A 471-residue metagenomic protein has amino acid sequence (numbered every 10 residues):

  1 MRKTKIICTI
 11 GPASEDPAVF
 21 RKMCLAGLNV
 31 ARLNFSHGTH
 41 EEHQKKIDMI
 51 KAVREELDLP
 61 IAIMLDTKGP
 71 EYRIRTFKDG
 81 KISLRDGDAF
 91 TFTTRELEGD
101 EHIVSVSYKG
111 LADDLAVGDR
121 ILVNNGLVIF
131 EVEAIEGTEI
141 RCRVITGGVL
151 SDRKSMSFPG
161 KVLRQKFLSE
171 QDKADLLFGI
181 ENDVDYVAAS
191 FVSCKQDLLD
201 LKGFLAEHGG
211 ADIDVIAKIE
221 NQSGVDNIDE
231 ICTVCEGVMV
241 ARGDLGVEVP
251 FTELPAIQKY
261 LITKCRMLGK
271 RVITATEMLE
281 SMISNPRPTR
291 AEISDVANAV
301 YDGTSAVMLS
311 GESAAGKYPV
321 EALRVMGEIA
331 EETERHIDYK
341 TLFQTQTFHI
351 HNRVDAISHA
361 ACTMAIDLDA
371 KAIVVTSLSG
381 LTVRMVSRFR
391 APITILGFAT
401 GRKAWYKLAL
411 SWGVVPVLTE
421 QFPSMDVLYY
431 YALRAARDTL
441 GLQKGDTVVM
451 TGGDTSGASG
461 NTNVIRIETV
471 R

Functional and structural regions predicted by a protein language model:
M1-R471: Non-catalytic helical/linker scaffolds that mediate oligomerization, partner binding, and domain coupling around large
